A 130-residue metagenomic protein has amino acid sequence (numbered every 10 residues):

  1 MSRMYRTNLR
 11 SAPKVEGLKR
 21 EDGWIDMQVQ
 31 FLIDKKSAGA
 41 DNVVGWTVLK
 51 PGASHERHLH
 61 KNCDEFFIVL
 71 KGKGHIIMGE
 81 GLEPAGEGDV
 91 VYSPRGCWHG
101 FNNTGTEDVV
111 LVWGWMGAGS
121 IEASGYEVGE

Functional and structural regions predicted by a protein language model:
M1-D41, Y126-E130: A short, N-terminal "cap"/entry segment at the start of jelly-roll beta-barrel domains of the cupin/DSBH fold
G45-H60: Conserved short histidine dyad/triad with adjacent acidic residue
W46-T47, Y92, E107-A123: A short hydrophobic beta-strand segment most commonly corresponding to one strand of the jelly-roll/cupin
T47, K73, G81-E83: Well-ordered beta-strand scaffold positions
A53, N62-C63, G81, C97-W98 (+2 more regions): A generic "binding-loop/recognition-motif" signal
E56-H58, I76-I77, S93, H99-G105: Short beta-strand His + acidic residue motifs that chelate non-heme Fe in jelly-roll/DSBH and cupin folds
N62-D64, V69-G74: Glycine- and acidic-residue-biased ligand/ion/polar-headgroup-sensing regions
E80-R95: Short acidic-glycine-tyrosine-enriched beta hairpin
